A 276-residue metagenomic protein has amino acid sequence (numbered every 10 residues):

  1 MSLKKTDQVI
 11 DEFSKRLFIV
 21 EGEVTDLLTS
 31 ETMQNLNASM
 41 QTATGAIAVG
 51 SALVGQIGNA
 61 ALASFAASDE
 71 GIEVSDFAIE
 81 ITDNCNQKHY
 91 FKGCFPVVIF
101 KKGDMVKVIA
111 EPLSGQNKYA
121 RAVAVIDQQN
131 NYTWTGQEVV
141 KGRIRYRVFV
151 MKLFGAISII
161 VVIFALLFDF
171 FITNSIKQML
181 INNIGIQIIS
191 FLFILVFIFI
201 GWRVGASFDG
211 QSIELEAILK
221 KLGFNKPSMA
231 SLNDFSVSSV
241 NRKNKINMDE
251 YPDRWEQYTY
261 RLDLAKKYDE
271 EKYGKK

Functional and structural regions predicted by a protein language model:
L3-E70, G103-K107: Structural detector for short beta-strands of small beta-barrel domains
D69-F77: Short, contiguous, well-structured surface segments enriched in hydrophobic/aromatic residues
D76-Q87: Short, basic/aromatic beta-hairpin or loop at an interaction surface
Q87-F95, W134-E138: Short amphipathic beta-strand/extended segments with alternating polar/hydrophobic composition
C94-V108: Short nucleic-acid-contacting surface segments enriched for D/E, G, S/T with interspersed K/R
E111-M151: OB-fold/S1-family single-stranded nucleic acid-binding modules
V140-A230: Alpha-helical transmembrane spans
A217-K276: Charged, low-complexity cytosol-facing tails and large interhelical loops of integral membrane proteins
